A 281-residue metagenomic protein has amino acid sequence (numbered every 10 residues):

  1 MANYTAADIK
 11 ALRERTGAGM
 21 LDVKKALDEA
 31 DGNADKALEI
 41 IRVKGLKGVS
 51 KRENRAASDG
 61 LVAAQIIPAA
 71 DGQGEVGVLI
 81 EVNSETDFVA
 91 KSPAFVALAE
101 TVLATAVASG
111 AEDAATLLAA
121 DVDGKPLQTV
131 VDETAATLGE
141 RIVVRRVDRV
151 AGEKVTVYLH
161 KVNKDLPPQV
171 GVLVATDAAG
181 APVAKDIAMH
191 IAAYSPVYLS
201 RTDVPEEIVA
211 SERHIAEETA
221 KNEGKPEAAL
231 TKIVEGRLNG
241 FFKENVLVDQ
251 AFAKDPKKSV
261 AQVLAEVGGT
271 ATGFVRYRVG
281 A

Functional and structural regions predicted by a protein language model:
A2-A281: N-terminal assembly/interaction segments in proteins that build large macromolecular machines
